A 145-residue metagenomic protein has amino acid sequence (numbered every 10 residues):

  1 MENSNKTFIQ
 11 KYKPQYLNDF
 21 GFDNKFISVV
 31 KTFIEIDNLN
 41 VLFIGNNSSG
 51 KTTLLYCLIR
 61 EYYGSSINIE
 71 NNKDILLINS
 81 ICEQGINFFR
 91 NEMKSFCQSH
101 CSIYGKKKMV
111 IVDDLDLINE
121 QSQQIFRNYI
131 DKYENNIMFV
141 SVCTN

Functional and structural regions predicted by a protein language model:
M1-N145: P-loop/Walker A NTP-binding region and its immediately flanking N-terminal helices in P-loop NTPase folds
